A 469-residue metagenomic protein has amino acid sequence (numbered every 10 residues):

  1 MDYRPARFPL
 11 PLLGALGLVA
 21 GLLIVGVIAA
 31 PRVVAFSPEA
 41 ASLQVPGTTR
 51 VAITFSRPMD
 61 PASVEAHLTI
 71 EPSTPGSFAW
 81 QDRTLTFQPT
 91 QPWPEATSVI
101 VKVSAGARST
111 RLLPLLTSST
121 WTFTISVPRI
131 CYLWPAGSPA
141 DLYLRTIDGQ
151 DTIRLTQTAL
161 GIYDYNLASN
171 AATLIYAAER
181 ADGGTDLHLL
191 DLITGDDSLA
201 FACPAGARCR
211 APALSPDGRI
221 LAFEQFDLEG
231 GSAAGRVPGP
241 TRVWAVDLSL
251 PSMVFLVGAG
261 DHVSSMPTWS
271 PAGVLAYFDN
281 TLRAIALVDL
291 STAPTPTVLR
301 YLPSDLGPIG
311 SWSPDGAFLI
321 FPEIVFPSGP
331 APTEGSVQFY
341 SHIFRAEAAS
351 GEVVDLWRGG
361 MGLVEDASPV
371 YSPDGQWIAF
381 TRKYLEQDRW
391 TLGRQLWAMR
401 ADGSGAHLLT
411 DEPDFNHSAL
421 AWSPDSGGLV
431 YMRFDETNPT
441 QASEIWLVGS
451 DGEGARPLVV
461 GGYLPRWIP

Functional and structural regions predicted by a protein language model:
M1-G26, S98, L142-T158, Y165 (+16 more regions): Long, contiguous interaction/targeting segments characteristic of exported/extracellular or secretory-pathway proteins
M1-R129, D148-N166, E179, G183 (+5 more regions): Acidic, low-complexity Ser/Thr/Gly/Pro-rich repeat segments typical of extracellular/periplasmic and surface-exposed
A79-Q81, V101, T124, A136 (+14 more regions): Residue-level signal for WD-repeat beta-propeller blades
S109, I147-Y163, L190-R210, V237-G239 (+7 more regions): Multi-bladed beta-propeller domains
W134-L142, Q157-G161, A177-H188, C203-R208 (+9 more regions): A flexible loop/linker signature enriched in serine peptidases of the S9 family
A159-A177, P204-E224, V254-F278, L299-S328 (+3 more regions): Conserved beta-propeller blade repeats
A398, P424-L458: C-terminal closing repeat unit and adjoining cap/tail of repeat-based domains
